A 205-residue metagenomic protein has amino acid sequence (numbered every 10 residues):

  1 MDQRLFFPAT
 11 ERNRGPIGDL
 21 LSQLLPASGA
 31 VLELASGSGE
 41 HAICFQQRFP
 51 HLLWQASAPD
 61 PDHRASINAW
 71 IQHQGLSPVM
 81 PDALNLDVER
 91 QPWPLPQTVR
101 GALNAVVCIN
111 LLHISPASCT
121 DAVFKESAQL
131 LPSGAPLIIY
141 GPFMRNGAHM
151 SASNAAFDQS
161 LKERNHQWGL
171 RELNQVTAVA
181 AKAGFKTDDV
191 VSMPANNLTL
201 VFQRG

Functional and structural regions predicted by a protein language model:
M1-A27: Class I SAM-dependent methyltransferase Rossmann-like catalytic core, especially the SAM/SAH-binding loop
L32, E40-W93: Class I SAM-dependent methyltransferase SAM/SAH-binding core
A35: Conserved S-adenosyl-L-methionine
V107: A conserved beta-strand element that flanks and buttresses the S-adenosyl-L-methionine
I114-S127: A short, conserved alpha-helix within the catalytic core of class I
G134-N146: Conserved beta-strand signature within the Rossmann-like core of class I S-adenosyl-L-methionine
M150-N174: Conserved Class I S-adenosyl-L-methionine
F185-G205: Core SAM-dependent methyltransferase catalytic element
